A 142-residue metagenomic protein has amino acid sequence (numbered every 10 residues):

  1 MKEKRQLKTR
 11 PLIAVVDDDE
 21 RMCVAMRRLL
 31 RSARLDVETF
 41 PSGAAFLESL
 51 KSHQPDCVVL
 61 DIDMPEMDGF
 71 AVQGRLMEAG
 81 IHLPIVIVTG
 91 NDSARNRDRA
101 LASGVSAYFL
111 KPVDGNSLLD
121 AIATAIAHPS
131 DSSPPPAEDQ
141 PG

Functional and structural regions predicted by a protein language model:
M1-A14, E20-R27, N116-G142: Non-catalytic signal-transmission and effector/linker regions of two-component phosphorelay proteins
F40-A44: Conserved Asp/Asn-Gly motif in the active-site loop of CheY-like receiver
H53-V59: Active-site beta3 strand of CheY-like receiver
M64: Receiver (REC) domain active-site loop signature in two-component systems and cognate sites in sensor histidine kinases
S106: Short, glycine/charged-rich "phosphate-handling" switch motifs in NTP-dependent and phosphotransfer domains
K111: A Lys-centered signature of the CheY-like receiver
